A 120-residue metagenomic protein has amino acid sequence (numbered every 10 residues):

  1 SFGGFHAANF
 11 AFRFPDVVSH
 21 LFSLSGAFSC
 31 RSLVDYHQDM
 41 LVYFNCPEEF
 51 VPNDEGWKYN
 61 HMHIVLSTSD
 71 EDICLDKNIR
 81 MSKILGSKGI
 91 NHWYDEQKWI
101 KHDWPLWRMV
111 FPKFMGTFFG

Functional and structural regions predicted by a protein language model:
S1-G120: Non-catalytic cap/lid and distal C-terminal segments of serine-dependent acyl enzymes
